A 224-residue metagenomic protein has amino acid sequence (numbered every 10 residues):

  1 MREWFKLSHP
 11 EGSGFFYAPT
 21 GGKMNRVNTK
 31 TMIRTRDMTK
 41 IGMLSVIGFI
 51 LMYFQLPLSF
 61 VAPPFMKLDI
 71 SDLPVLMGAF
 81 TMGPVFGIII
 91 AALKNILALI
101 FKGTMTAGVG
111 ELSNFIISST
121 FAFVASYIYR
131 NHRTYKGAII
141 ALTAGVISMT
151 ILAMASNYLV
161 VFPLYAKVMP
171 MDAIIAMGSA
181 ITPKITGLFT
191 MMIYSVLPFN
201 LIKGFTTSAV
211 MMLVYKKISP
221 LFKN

Functional and structural regions predicted by a protein language model:
R2-F5, S13-N224: Loop-helix junctions at membrane interfaces
